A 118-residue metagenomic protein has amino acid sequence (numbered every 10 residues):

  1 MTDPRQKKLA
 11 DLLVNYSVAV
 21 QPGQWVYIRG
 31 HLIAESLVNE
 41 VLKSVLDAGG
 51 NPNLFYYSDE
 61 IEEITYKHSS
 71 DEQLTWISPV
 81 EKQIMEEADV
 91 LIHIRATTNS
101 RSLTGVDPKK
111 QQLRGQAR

Functional and structural regions predicted by a protein language model:
M1-R118: Active-site bordering "gate/hinge" segments that shape substrate access to catalytic or cofactor-binding pockets
